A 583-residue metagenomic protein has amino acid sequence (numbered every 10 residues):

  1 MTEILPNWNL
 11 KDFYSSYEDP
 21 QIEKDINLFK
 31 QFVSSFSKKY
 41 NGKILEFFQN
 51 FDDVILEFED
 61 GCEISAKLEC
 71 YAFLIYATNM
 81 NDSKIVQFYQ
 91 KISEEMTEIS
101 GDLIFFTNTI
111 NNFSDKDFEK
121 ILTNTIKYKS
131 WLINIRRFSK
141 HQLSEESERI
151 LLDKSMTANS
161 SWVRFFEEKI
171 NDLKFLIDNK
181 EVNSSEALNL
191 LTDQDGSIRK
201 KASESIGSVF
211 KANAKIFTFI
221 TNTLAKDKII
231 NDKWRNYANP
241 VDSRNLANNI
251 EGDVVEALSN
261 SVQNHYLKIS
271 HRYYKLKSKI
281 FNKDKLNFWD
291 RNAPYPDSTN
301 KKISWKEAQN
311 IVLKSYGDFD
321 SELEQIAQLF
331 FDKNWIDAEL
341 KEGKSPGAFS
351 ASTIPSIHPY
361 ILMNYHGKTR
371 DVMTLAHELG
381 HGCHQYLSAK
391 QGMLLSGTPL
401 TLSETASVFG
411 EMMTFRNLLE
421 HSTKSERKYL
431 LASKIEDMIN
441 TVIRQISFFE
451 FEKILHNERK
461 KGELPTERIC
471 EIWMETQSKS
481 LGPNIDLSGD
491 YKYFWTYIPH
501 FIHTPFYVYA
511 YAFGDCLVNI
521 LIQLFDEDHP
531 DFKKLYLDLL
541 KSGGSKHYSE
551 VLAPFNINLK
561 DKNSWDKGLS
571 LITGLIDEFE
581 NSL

Functional and structural regions predicted by a protein language model:
M1-S298: A well-structured
T2, K11, Y17, F106 (+13 more regions): C-terminal, non-catalytic "cap/extension" segments appended to globular domains
N236, H366-Y386, S407, M412 (+2 more regions): Active-site recognition of the HExxH zinc-binding catalytic motif
K279-G317, E324-A327, S350, I361 (+4 more regions): Long, K/E/R/D-enriched contiguous segments that form extended
N300-W305, S356-A376: Short pre-active-site segment immediately N-terminal to the catalytic Zn-binding motif
K301-I303, I336-H358: Catalytic zinc-binding patch centered on the HExxH motif and its immediate surroundings that defines zinc-dependent
M373-T374, Q385-V408, R416: Post-HEXXH active-site segment of zinc metalloproteases
P399-R427, K434-E436, N440, G514: Post-HExxH zinc-binding segment in Zn-dependent metallohydrolases
